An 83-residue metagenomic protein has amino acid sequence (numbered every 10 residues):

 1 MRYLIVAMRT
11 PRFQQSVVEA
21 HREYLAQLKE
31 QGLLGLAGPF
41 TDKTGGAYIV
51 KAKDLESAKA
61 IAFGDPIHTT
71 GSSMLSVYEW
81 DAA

Functional and structural regions predicted by a protein language model:
M1-A83: Conserved, structured core segments of small domains
